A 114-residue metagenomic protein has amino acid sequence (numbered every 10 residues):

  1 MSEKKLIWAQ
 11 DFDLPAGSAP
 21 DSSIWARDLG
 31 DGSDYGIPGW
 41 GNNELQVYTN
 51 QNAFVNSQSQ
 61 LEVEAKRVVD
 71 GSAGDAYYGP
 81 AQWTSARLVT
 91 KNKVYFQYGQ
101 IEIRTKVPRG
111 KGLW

Functional and structural regions predicted by a protein language model:
M1-K111: Low-complexity, Ser/Thr/Pro/Gly-rich disordered linker/stalk regions
W114: Conserved kinase catalytic-core segment
